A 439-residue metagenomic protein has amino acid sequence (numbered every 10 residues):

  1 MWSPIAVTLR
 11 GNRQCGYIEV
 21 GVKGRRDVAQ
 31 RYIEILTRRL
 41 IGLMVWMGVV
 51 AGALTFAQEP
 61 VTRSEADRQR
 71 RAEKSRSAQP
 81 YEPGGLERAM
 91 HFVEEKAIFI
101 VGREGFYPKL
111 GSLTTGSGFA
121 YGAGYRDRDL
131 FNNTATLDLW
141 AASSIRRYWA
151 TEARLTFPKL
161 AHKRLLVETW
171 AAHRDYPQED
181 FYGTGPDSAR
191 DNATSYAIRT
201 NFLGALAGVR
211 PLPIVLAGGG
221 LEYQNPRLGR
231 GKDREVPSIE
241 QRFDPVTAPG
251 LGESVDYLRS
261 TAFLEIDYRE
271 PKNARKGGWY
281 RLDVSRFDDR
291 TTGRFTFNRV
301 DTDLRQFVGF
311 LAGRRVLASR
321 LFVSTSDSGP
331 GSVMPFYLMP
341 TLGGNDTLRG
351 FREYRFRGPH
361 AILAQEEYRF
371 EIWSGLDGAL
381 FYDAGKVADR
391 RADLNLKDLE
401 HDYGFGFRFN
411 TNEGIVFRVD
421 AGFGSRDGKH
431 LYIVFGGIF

Functional and structural regions predicted by a protein language model:
F56-E168, G218, V246-R275, N345 (+6 more regions): Outer-membrane beta-barrel initiation region
G85, E240-W373, G378-A384, A388-D389: C-terminal outer-membrane beta-barrel translocator/porin domains of Gram-negative envelope proteins and their
P108-S112, L139-S143, V167-P177, Y182-G185 (+7 more regions): Transmembrane beta-barrel strands of outer-membrane/channel proteins
L110-T114, W140-A142, N192-Y196, L206 (+5 more regions): Outer-membrane beta-barrel domain signature
A150-L155, E179-D187, G229-S238, R275-K276 (+4 more regions): Outer-membrane beta-barrel translocator domains and adjoining extracellular loop/strand segments of Gram-negative
L155-H173, R190-D233: Transmembrane beta-barrel wall of Gram-negative outer-membrane proteins
V167-F202, L206, V323-T341, F417-A421 (+1 more regions): Outer-membrane beta-barrel translocator/channel fold
A262, F405-N412, G428-F439: Outer-membrane beta-barrel "beta-signal"
